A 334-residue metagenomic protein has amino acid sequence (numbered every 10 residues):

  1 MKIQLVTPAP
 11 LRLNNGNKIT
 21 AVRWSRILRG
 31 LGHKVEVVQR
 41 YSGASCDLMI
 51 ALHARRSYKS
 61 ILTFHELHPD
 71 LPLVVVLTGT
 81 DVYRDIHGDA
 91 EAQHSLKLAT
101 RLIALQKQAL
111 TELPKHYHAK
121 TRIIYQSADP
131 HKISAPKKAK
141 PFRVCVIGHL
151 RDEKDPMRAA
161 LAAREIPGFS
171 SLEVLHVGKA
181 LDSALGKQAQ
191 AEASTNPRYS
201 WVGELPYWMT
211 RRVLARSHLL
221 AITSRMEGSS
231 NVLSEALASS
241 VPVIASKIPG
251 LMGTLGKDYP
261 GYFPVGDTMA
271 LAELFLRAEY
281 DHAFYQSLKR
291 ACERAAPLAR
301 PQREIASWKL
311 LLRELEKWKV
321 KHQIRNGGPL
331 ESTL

Functional and structural regions predicted by a protein language model:
I19, R151-E165, A184-K187, M269: A conserved mid-protein helix/loop that constitutes part of the nucleotide-sugar donor-binding site
K97-H131: A short, active-site helix/loop in glycosyltransferases that binds the activated sugar's phosphate group
P136-R164, V174-V177: Conserved donor-binding/catalytic core segment of Leloir-type glycosyltransferases
E173-K187, G203-E204: Glycosyltransferase donor-sugar binding loop
K187-W208: Nucleotide-activated donor-binding/catalytic signature segment of Leloir-type glycosyltransferases, i.e., the conserved
R225: Aromatic "clamp/platform" in nucleotide-sugar-dependent glycosyltransferases that forms part of the donor/acceptor
P242-A245: Short hydrophobic beta-strand element within catalytic cores of glycosyltransferases and related nucleotide-activated
K257-M269, R277-H282: Conserved acidic donor-binding segment of nucleotide-sugar-dependent glycosyltransferases
